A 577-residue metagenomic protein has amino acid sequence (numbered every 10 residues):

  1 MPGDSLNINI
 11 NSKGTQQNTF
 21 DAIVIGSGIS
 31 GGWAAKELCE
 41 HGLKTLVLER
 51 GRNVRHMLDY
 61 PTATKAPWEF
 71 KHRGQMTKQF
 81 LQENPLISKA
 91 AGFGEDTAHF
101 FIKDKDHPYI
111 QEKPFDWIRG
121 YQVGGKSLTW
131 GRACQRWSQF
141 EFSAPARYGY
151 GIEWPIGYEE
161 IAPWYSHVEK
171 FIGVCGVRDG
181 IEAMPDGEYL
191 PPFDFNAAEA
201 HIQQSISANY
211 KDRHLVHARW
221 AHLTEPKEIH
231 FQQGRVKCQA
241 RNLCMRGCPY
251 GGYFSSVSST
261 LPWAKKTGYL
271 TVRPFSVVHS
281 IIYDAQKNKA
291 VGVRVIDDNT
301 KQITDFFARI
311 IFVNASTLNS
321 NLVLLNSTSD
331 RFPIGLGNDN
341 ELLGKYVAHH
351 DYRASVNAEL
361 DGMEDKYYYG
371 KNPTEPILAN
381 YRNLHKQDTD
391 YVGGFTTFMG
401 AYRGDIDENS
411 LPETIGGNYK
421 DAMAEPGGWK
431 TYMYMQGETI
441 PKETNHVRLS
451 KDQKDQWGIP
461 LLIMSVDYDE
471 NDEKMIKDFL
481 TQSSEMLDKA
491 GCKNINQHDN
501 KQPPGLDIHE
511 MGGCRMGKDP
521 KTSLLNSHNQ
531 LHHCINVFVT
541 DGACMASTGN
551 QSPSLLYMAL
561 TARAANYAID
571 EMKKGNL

Functional and structural regions predicted by a protein language model:
P2-T19: A short, basic/flexible loop-to-alpha-helix module at the beginning of a structural domain
A22-V47: N-terminal Rossmann-like FAD-binding beta1-loop-alpha1 element of flavoenzymes
V24, G28-I29, A197, L318 (+1 more regions): Residue-level detector of alpha-helix initiation sites
E40, K44-K71, Y250, T267 (+6 more regions): Glycine-rich loop(s) and the adjacent beta-strand/alpha-helix scaffold that form part
K71-K78, Q82-D116, Y121-Q122, W130-R136 (+2 more regions): Conserved redox-cofactor binding core of oxidoreductases
A98-K126, W130, R136, W154-Y158 (+6 more regions): FAD cofactor-binding and catalytic pocket of flavoenzymes
V216-L223, R241-C244, H279-I282, P426-T439 (+3 more regions): A glycine-rich dinucleotide-binding beta-alpha-beta segment and adjacent secondary-structure elements that constitute
S547-A565: A conserved FAD-binding loop/helix module that cradles the flavin
